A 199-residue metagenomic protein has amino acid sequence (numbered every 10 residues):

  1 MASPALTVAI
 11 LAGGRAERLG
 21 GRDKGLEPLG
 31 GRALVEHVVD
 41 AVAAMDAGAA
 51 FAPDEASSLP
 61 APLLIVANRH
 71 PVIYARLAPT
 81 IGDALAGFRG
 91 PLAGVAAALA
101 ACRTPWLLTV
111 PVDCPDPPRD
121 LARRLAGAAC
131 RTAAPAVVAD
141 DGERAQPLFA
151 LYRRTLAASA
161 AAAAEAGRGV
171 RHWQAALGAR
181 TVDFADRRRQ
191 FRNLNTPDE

Functional and structural regions predicted by a protein language model:
A2-R168, H172-F191, P197-D198: Nucleotide and nucleotide-moiety/phosphate-recognizing core
